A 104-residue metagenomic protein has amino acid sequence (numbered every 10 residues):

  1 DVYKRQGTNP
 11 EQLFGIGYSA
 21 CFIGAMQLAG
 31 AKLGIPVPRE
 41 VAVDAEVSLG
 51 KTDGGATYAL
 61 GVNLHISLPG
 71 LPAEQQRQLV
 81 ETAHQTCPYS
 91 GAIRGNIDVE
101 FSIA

Functional and structural regions predicted by a protein language model:
V2-Y3: Short, small-residue-biased leader/transition segments that mark boundaries at the very start of proteins
Q6-A20, G24-A104: Short, polar/acidic, helix-capping and beta-turn segments at strand->helix junctions that line the mouths
